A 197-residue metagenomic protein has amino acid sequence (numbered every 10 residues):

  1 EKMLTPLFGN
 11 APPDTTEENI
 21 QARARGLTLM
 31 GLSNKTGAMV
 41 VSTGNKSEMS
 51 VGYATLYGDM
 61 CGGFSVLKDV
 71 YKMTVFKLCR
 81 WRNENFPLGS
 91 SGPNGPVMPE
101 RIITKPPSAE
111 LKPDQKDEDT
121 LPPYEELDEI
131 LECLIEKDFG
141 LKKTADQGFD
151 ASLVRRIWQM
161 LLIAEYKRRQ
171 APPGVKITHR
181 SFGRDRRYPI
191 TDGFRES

Functional and structural regions predicted by a protein language model:
E1-S197: ATP/NTP-dependent adenylation/nucleotidyl-transfer catalytic domains that generate, transfer, or process NMP-activated
